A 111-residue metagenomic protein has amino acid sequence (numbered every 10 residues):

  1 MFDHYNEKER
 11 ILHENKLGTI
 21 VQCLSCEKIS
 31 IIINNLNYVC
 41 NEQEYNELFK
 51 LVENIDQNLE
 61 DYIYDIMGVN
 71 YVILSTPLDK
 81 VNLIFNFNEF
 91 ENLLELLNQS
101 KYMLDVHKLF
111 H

Functional and structural regions predicted by a protein language model:
M1-H111: Positively charged, low-complexity terminal tracts and the immediately adjacent first secondary-structure elements
